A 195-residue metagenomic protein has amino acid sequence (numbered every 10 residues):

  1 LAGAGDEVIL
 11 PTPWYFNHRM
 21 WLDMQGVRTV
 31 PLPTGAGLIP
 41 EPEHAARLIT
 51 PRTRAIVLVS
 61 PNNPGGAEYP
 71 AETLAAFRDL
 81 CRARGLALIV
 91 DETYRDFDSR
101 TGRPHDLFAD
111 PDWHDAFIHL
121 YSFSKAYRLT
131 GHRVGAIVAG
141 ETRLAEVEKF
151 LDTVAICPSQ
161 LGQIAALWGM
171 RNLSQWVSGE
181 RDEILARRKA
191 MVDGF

Functional and structural regions predicted by a protein language model:
A2-L58, A71: PLP-dependent aminotransferase-like
D6, V27, A83-A87, E92 (+1 more regions): A short helix->loop->beta-strand "cap" motif at the edges of active sites that frequently abuts
V8-L10, L22, I56, N63 (+6 more regions): Generic structural signal for small/hydrophobic residues in well-ordered secondary structure, especially within
P13, P61, S122: Flexible loop residues that form catalytic and substrate-binding hotspots at small-molecule/glycan-binding clefts
H18, F77, L107, M191: Aromatic/hydrophobic pocket-lining residues that form π-stacking "cages" and hydrophobic walls in ligand
A36-H105: Active-site phosphate-binding strand-loop segment of PLP-dependent enzymes
A116-H119, F123-F195: PLP-dependent aminotransferase class I/II
